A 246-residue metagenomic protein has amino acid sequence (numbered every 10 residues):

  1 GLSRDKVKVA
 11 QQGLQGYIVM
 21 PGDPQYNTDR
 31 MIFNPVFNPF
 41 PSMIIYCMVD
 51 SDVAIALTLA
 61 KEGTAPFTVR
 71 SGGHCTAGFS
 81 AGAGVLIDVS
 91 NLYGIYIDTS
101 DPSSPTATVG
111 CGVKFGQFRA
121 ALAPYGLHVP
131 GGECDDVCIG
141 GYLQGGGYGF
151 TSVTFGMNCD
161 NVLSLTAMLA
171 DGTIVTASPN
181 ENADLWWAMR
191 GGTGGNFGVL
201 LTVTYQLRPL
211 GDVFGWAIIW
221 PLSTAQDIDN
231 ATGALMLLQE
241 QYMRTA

Functional and structural regions predicted by a protein language model:
G1-M157, V175-T176, F214-I219, T224-A246: N-terminal accessory segments
D160-V162: Short, small/polar residue-rich loop motifs at catalytic or cofactor-binding pockets
L169-A170: Short, acidic, Ser/Thr-enriched surface-loop or helix-capping motifs
T173-L210: A glycine-rich, basic-preceded beta-loop-alpha segment at the flavin cofactor/substrate interface of flavin-utilizing
